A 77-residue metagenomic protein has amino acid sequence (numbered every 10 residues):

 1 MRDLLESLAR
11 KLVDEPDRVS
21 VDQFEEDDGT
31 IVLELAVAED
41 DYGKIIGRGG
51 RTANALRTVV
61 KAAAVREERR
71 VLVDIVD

Functional and structural regions predicted by a protein language model:
M1-Y42, A53-D77: RNA-contacting regions in translation and RNA-metabolism proteins, encompassing KH/S1 modules where present
I46-G50: Glycine-centered tight-turn and secondary-structure capping sites
